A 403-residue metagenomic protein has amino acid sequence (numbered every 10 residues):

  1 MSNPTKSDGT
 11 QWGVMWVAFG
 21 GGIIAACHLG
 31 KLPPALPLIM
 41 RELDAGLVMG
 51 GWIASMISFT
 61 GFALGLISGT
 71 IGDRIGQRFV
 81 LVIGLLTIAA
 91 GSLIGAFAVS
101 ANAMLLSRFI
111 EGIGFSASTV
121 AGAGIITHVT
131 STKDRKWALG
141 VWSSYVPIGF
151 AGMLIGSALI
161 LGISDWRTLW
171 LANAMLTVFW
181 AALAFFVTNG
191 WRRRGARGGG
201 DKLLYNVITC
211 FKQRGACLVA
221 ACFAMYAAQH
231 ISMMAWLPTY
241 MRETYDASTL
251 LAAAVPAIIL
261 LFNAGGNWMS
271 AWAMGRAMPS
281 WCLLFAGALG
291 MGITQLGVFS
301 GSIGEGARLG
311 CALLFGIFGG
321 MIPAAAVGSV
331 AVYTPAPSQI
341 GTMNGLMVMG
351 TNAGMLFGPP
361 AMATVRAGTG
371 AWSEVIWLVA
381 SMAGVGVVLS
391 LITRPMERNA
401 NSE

Functional and structural regions predicted by a protein language model:
S2-D8, W191-V219: Juxtamembrane intracellular "pre-TM" segments in multi-pass secondary transporters
P33, G215-A257, A264: Extracytoplasmic gate region of multi-pass secondary transporters
D44, G76, F97-A103, S131 (+2 more regions): Helix-breaking motifs and short loop linkers at transmembrane-helix boundaries and internal kinks in secondary membrane
A63-V99: Conserved MFS/SLC helix-loop-helix module at the cytosolic interface between two early adjacent transmembrane helices
G65-G76, N267-P279: Helix-to-loop junctions at the C-terminal end of transmembrane segments in multipass secondary transporters
S107-V146: Cytoplasmic helix-loop-helix junction between adjacent transmembrane helices in 12-TM secondary transporters
T132, V141-N189: Helix-loop-helix hairpin linking two adjacent transmembrane segments in secondary transporters
S280-A326: C-terminal transmembrane helical hairpin of 12-TM major facilitator-type secondary transporters
